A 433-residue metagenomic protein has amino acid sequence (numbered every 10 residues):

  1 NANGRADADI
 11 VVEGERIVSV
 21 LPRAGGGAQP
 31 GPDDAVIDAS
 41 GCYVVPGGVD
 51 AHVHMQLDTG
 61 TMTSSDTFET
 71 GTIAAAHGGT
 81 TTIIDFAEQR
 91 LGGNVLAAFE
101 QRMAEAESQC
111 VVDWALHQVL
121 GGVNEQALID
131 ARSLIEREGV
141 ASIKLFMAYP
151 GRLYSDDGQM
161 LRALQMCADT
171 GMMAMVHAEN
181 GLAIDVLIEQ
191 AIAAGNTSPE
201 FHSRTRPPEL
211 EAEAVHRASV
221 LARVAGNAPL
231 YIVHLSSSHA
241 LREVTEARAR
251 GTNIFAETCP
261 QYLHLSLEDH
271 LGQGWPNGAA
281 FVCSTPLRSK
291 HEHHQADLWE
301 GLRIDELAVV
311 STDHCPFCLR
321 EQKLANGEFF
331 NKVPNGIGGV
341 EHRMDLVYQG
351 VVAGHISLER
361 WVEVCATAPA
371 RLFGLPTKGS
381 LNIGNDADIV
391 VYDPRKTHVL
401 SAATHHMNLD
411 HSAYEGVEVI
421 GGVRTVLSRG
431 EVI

Functional and structural regions predicted by a protein language model:
N1-G31: N-terminal metal-binding scaffold of metallo-dependent hydrolase/deaminase domains
E15, G41, H52, A75 (+13 more regions): Divalent metal-coordination and catalytic microenvironments
G26-V45: Active-site metal-binding motif and surrounding structural segment of the metallo-beta-lactamase
A39-Q109, Q126: Metal-associated gating/positioning segment near the N- to mid-region
L96-V112, L161-V176, H342: Alpha-helix-loop-beta-strand connector modules within alpha/beta enzyme cores
Q126-V310: Histidine/acidic residue-rich metal-binding segments in metalloenzymes
T197-N227, I304, A308-V310, P316-P394: His/Asp/Glu-enriched, well-ordered alpha-helical/loop segment that forms or immediately abuts the divalent-metal
L324-F329, N335, I383-I433: C-terminal cap of metal-dependent C-N hydrolases
